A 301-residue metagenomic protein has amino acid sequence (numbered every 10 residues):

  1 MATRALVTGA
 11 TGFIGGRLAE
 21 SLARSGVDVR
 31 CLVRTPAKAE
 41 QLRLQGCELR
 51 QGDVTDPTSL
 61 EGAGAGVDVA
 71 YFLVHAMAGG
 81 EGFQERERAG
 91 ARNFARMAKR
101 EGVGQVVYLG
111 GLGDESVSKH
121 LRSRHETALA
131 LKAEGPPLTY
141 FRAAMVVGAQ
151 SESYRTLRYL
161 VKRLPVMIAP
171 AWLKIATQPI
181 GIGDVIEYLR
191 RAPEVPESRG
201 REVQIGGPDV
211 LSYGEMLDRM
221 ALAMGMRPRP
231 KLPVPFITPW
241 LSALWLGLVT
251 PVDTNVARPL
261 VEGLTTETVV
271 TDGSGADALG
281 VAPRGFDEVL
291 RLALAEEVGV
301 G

Functional and structural regions predicted by a protein language model:
T3-V27: N-terminal Rossmann NAD(P)H-binding glycine-rich loop of SDR-like oxidoreductase domains
R4, D68-V69, Q105: Structural motif
R4, R17, Y188-P259, E267-G301: Mid/C-terminal beta-alpha module of Rossmann-like enzyme folds, strongest in SDR-family dehydrogenases/epimerases
V27-R34: Conserved glycine-rich Rossmann-like NAD(P)H-binding loop of the short-chain dehydrogenase/reductase
T35-P36, D209: Residues in the short beta-alpha loop(s) of Rossmann-like NAD(P)-binding domains
P36-E101, L112-E115: NAD(P)H-binding glycine-rich loop region in Rossmannoid oxidoreductase-like domains and their noncatalytic homologs
A76-R163: Glycine-/Pro-rich loop/turn segments that contact NAD(P) or position catalytic residues in Rossmann-like domains
G90, E152-S153, W172-P193, R201-Q204: Substrate-positioning beta->alpha
